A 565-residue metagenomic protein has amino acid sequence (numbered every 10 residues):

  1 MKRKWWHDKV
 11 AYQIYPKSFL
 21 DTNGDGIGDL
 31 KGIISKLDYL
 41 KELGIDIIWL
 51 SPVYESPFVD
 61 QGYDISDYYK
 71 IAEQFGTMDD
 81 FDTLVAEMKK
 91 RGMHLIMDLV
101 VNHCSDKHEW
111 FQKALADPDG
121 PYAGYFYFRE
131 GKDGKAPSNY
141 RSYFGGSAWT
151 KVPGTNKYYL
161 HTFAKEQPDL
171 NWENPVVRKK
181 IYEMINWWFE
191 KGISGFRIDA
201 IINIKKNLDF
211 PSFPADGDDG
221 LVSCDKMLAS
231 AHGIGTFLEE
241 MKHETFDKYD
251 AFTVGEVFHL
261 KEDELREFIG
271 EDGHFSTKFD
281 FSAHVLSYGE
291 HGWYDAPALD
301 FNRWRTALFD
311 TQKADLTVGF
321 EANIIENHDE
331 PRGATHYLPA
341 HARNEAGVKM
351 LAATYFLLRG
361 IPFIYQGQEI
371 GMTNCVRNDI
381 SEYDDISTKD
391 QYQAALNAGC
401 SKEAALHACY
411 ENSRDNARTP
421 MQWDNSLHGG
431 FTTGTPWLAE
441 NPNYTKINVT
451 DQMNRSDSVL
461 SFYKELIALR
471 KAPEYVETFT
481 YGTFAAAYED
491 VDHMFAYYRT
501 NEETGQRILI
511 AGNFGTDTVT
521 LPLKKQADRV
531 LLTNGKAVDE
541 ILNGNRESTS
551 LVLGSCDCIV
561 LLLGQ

Functional and structural regions predicted by a protein language model:
M1-R3, G564-Q565: Basic/polar N-terminal segments that are highly enriched at the extreme N-terminus, encompassing both cleavable
K2-N186, E190, N203-D263, F268-G270 (+1 more regions): Acidic/aromatic-lined carbohydrate-recognition and catalytic surfaces of CAZymes acting on diverse glycans
W6, F213-D218, S223-K226, T236-L238 (+12 more regions): Loop/helix patches that line or flank the sugar-binding groove of alpha-linked glycan CAZymes
I48, F196-I198: Hydrophobic residues within beta-strands of alpha/beta enzymes
T518-V538: Beta-strand-rich binding/interaction modules
N543-Q565: C-terminal beta-strand-rich structural cap/linker in extracellular carbohydrate-active enzymes
